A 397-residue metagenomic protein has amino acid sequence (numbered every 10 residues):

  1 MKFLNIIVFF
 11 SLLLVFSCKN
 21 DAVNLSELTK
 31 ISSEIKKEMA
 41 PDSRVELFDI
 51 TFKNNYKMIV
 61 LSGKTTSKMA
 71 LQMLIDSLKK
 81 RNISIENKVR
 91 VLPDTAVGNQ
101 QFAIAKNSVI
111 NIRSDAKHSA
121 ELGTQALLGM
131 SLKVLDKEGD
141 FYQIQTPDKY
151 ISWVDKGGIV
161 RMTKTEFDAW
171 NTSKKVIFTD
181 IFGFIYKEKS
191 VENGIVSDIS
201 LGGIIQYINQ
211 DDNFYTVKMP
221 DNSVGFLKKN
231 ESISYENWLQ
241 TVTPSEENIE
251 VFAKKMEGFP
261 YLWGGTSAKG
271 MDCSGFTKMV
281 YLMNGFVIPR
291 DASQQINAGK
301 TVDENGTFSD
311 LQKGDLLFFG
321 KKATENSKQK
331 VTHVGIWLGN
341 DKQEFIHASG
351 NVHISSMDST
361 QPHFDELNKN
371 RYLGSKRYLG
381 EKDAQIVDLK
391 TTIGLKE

Functional and structural regions predicted by a protein language model:
N5, M256-M271, R290: Active-site nucleophile-His-acid catalytic modules used for acyl/amide transfer and hydrolysis across diverse enzymes
N5-L12, C18-Q125, M130, K156-M162: N-terminal targeting leaders
I59-K64, E236-Q240, P260-A268, T324: Second-shell loop/turn segments in exported
K68, Q72-A96, K117, E138 (+8 more regions): Boundary regions of SH3-family modules and the immediately adjacent low-complexity/disordered segments in eukaryotic
A105-S131, F178-Y207, Y261: Beta-loop motif signature
R161-K164, G183, S190-N193, I233 (+2 more regions): Aromatic- and glycine-rich peptidoglycan recognition patches
A253, G265-N284: Active-site nucleophilic cysteine motif
I288-V352: ...with weaker cross-activation on analogous glycine-rich loops/strands in unrelated enzymes
